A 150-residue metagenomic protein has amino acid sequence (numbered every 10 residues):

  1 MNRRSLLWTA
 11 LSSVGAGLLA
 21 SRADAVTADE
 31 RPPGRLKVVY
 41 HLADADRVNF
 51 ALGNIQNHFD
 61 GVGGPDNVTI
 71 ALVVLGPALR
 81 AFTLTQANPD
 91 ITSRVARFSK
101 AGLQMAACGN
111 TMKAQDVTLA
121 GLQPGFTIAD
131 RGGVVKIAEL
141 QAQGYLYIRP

Functional and structural regions predicted by a protein language model:
S5-A25: N-terminal export signals
A20-A43, R47: C-terminal segment of N-terminal export signals and the immediately downstream linker at the start of the mature
H41-L52, F82, Q86: Short, glycine-rich nucleotide/cofactor-binding loops
A51-G64: Histidine-anchored nucleotide/phosphate-binding helix
P65-A71, A107: Surface-exposed patches in mature extracellular/periplasmic domains of secreted proteins
T69-A81: Acidic helix-start/capping segments at beta-turn-to-alpha-helix junctions
T85-P150: A cross-taxonomic marker for long C-terminal extensions/tails that follow the last structured domain
